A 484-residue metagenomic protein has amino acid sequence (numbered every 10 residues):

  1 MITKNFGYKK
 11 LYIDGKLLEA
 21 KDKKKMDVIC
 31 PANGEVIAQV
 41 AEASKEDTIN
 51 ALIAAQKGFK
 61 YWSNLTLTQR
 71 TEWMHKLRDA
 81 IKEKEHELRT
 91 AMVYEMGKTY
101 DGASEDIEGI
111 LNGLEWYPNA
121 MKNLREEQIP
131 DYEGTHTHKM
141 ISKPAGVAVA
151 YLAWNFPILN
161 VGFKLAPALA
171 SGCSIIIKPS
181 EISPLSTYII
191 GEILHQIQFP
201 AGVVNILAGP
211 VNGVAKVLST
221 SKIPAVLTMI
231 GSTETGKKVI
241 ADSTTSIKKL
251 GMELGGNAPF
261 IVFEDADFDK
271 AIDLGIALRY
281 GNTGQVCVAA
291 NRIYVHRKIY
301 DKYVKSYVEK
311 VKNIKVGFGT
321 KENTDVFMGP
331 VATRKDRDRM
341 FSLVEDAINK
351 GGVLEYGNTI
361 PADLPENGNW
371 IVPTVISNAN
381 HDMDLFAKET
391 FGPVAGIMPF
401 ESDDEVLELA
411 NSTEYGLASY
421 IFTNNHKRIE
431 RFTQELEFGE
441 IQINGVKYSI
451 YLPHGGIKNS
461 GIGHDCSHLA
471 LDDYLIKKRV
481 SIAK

Functional and structural regions predicted by a protein language model:
M1-H136, A332: N-terminal Rossmann-like NAD(P)+-binding subdomain of aldehyde/semialdehyde dehydrogenases
P31, K45-T48, L67, E85 (+6 more regions): Residues at or immediately preceding the N-termini of alpha-helices
N33-Q39, I261, K315, N349 (+2 more regions): Conserved C-terminal structural/oligomerization subdomain of aldehyde/semialdehyde dehydrogenase
G34, R70, M92, L114 (+9 more regions): Residue-level signal for inorganic ion chemistry
I37-A43, G58-N64, A150, F260-F263 (+5 more regions): Short, well-ordered beta-strand elements within core beta-sheets of diverse protein domains
F59, S63, R78-E85, R89 (+18 more regions): Structural signal for hydrophobic packing residues in well-ordered secondary-structure cores of soluble enzyme domains
E126-K270, F400: Rossmann-like NAD(P) dinucleotide-binding subdomain of oxidoreductase/dehydrogenase enzymes
E234-N380, I443: ALDH superfamily catalytic-core signature
